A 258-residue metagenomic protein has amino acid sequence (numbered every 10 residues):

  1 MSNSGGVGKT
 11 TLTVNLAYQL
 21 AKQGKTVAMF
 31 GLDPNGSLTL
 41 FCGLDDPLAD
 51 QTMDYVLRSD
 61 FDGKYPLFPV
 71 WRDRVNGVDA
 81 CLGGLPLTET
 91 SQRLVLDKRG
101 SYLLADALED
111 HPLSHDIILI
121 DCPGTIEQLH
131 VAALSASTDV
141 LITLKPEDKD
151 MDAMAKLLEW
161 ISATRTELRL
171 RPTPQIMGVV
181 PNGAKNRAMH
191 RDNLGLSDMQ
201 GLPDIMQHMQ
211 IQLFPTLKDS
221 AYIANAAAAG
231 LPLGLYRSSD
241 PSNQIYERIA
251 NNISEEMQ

Functional and structural regions predicted by a protein language model:
M1-Q258: P-loop NTP-binding core
